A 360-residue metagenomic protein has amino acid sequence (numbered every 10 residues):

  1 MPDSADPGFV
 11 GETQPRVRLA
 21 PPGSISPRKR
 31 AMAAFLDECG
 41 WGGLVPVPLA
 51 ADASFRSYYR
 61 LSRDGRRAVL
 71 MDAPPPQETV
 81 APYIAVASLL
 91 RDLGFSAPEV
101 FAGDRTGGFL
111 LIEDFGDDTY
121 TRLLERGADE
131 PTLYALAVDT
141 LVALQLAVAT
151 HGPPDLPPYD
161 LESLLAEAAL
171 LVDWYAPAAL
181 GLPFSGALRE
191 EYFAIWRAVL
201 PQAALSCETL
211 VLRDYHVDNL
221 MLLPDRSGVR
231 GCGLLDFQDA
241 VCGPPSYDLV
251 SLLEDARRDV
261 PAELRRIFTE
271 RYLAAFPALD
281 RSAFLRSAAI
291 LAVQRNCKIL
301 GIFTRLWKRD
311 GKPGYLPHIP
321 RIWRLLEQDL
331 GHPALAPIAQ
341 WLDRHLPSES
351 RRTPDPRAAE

Functional and structural regions predicted by a protein language model:
P2-F109, D118, T209, L223-G233 (+1 more regions): Conserved NTP-binding catalytic cores of kinases and kinase-like/nucleotidyltransferase enzymes across multiple kinase
D3, G301-E360: ATP/Mg2+ or Mg2+-diphosphate-binding catalytic cores that bind nucleotide phosphates or diphosphates via glycine-rich
R28, M32, D37, A149-P158 (+4 more regions): An alpha-helical support segment within catalytic cores of ATP-dependent transferases
S54-A166, L170, A176-G181, L188 (+1 more regions): ATP-binding pocket architecture of kinase catalytic cores
A169-A179, C242-L279, V293-D310, I322-L330: Active-site activation/catalytic loop segments of kinase-like enzymes and analogous catalytic loops in related
D214: Conserved catalytic-loop position in the HRD/HxD motif
D218-L252, A256-D259: Catalytic activation segment of kinase domains across protein kinase-like and atypical kinase folds
L279-A289: Acidic, serine/threonine- and proline-rich low-complexity regulatory regions
